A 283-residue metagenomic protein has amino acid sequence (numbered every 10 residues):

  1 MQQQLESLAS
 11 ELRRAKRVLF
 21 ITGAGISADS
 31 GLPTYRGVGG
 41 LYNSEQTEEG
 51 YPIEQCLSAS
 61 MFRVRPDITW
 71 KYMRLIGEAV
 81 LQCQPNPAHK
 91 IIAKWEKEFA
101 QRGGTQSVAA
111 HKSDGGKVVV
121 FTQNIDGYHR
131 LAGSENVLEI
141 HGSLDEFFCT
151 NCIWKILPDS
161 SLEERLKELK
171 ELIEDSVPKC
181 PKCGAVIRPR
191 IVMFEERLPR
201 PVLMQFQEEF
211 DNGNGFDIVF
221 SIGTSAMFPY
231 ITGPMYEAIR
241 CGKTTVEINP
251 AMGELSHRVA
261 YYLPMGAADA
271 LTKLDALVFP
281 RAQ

Functional and structural regions predicted by a protein language model:
M1-Q283: Conserved catalytic core of sirtuin-type NAD+-dependent deacylases
